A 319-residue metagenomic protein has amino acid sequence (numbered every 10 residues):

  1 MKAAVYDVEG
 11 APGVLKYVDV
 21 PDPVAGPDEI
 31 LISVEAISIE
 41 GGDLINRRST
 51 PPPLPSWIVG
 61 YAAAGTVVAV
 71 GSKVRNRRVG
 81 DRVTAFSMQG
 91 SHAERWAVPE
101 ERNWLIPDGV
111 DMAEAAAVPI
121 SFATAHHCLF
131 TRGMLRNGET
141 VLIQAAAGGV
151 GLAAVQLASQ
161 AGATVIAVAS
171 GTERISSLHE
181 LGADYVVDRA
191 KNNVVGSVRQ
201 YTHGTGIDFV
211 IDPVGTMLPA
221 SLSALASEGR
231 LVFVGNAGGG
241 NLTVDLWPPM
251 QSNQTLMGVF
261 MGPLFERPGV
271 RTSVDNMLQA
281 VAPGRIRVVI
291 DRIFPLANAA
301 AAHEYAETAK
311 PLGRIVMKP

Functional and structural regions predicted by a protein language model:
P21-S38, S49-G90: Glycine-rich beta-strand-centered segment in the early N-terminal region that forms part of a ligand/cofactor-binding
I45, R82-A145: NAD(P)H dinucleotide-binding glycine-rich loop of Rossmann-like/cofactor-binding domains, especially the beta1-alpha1
R82, T140, T164, G229-R230 (+1 more regions): Short glycine-centered segments of the SAM/dcSAM-binding site in methyltransferase folds
A116-V118, F122-K191: Mid-domain Rossmann-like dinucleotide-binding core that forms the NAD(H)/NADP(H) cofactor-binding site
N193-G204: Short amphipathic alpha-helix with an adjacent loop that forms part of the alpha/beta core around
M217-R285, P319: Glycine-rich phosphate-binding loop and adjacent beta-alpha segment of Rossmann(oid) nucleotide-cofactor-binding
P268-P319: C-terminal hydrophobic helical "lid"/dimerization subdomain of Rossmann-like NAD(P)H-dependent oxidoreductases
